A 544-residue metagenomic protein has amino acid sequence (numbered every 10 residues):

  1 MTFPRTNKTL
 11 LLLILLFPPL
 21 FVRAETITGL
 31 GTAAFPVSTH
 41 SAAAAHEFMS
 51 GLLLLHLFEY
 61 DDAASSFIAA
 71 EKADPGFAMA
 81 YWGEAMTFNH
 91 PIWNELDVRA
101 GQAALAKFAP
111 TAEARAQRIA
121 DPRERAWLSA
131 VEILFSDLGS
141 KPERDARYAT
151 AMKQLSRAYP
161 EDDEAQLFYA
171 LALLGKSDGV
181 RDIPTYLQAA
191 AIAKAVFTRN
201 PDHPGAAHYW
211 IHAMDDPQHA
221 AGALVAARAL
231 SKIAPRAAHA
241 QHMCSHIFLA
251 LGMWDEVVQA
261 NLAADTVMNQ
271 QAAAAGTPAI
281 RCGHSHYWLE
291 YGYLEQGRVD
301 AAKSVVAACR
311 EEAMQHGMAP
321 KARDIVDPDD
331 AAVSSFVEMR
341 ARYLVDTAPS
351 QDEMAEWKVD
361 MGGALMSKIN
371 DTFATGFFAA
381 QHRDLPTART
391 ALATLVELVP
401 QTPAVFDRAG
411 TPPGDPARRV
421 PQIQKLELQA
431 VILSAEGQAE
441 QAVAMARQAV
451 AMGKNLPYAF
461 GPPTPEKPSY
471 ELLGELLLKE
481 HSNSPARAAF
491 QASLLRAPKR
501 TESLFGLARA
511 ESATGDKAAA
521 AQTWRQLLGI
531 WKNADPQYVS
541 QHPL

Functional and structural regions predicted by a protein language model:
A42-M49, G76-F88, A116-G139, E161-D178 (+10 more regions): Amphipathic alpha-helical repeat scaffolds of TPR domains
L57-S65, E84-D121, S129-E143, K176-P184 (+2 more regions): Inter-helical turn/loop elements of alpha-helical hairpins
K72-A73, S156-A158, F197-R199, R228-R236 (+9 more regions): Solenoid-like repeat scaffolds
A78, A85-E113, L249, D255-V267 (+4 more regions): TPR/TPR-like (Sel1-like) alpha-helical repeat modules
